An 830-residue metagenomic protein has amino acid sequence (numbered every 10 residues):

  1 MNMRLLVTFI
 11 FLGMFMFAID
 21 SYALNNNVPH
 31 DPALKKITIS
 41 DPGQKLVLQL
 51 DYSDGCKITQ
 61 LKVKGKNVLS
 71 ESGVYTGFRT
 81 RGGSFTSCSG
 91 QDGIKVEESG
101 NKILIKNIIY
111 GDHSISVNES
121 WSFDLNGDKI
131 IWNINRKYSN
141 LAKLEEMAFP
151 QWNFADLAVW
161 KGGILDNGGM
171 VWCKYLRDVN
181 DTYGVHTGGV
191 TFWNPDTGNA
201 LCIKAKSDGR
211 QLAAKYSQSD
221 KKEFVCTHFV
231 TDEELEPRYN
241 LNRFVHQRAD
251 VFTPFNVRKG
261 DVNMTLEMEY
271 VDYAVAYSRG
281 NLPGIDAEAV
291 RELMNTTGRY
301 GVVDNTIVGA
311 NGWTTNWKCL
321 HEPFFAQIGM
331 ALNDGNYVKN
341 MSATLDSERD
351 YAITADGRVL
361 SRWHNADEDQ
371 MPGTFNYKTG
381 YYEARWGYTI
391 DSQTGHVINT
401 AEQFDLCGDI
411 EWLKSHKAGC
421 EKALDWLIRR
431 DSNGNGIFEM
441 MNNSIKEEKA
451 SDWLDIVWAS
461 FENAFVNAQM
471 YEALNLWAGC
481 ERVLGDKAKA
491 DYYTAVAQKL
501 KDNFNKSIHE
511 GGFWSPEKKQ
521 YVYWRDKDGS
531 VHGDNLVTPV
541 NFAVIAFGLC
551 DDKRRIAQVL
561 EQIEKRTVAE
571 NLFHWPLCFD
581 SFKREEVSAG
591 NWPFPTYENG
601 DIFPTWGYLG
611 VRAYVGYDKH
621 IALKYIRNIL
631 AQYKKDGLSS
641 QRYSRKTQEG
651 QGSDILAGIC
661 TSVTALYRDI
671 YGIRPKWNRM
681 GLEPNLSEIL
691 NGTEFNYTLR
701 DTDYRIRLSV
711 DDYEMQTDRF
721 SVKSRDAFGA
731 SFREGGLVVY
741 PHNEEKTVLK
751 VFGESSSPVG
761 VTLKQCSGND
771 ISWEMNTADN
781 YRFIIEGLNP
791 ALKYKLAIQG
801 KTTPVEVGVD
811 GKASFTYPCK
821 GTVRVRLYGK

Functional and structural regions predicted by a protein language model:
A23-F85, E98-K102, L125-K129, A289-T296 (+5 more regions): Beta-strand-rich N-terminal accessory domains
L24-I39, I131-F224: Polysaccharide-binding surfaces and accessory modules of carbohydrate-active proteins
P29, S40, N126, H186-P283: Beta-strand-rich recognition/accessory modules
S89-D92, S99-N101, L609-P804, S814-G829: Non-catalytic C-terminal accessory modules of carbohydrate-active enzymes
Y277-K414, L536-L549, G590-R627: Substrate-binding groove/exosite segments of carbohydrate-active enzymes
G284-T297, A343-D367, F404-A464, A488 (+3 more regions): Active-site acid/base region of carbohydrate-active enzymes
N311-T315, N365-G395, I428-V496, H509-F547 (+2 more regions): The feature captures the catalytic groove of carbohydrate-active enzymes
C319-F325, G329, N336-A343, D350 (+7 more regions): Active-site core of glycosidic bond-cleaving carbohydrate-active enzymes
